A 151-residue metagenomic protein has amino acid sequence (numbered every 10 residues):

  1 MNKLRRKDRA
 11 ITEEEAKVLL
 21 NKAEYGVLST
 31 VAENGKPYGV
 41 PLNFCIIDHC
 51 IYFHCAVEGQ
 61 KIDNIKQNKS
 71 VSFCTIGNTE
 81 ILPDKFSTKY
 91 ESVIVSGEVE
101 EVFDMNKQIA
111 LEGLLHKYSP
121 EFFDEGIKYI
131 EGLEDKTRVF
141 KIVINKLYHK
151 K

Functional and structural regions predicted by a protein language model:
M1-K22: Extreme N-terminal tail/first-helix region
N2-K7, P83-K151: Charged, gly/pro-rich active-site loop segments
D8, K17, Q60-D63, F73: Anion-coordinating catalytic cores for phosphoryl-, nucleotidyl-, and glycosidic chemistry
L20, N64-I65, L114: A generic structural signal for nonpolar/aromatic side chains embedded in well-ordered alpha-helices
K22-A23, Q67-K69, K136: Structured helix-beta-strand junction loops
A23-V57, F73-C74: Short beta-strand segments
A56-V57, N68-E80, K89-E100: Active-site-adjacent structural patch at catalytic or cofactor/ligand-binding sites
V57-Q60, K141: N-acyltransferase acceptor-side catalytic subdomain
